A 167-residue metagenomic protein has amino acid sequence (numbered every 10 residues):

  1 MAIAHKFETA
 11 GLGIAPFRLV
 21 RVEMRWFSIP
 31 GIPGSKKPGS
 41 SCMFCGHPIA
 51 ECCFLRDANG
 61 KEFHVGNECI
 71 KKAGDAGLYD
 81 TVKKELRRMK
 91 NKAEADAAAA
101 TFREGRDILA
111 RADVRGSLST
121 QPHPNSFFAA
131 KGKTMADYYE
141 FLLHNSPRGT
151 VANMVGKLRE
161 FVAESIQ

Functional and structural regions predicted by a protein language model:
M1-Q167: Extended, alpha-helix-rich binding/interface surfaces that flank or overlap catalytic cores and mediate recognition
